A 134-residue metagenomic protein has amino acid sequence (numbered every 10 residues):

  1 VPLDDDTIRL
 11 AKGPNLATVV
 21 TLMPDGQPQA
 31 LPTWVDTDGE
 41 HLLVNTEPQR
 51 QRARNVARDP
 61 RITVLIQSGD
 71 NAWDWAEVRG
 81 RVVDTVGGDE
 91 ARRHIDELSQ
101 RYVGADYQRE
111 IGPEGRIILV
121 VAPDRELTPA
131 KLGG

Functional and structural regions predicted by a protein language model:
V1-L16: Extreme N-terminal tail/first-helix region
V1-P2, D74-G134: Charged, gly/pro-rich active-site loop segments
P2-D5, Q29, E47-Q51, D89 (+1 more regions): Residues at secondary-structure transition points
T7, Q49-N55, V78, E90-I95: Amphipathic alpha-helical interface surfaces
I8, D38, G133-G134: Charge-dense, helix-prone N-terminal extensions
R9-K12, A57-R58, G112: Alpha-helix boundary recognition
P14-P48, R54-V56, T63-I66, W75-V78: Short beta-strand segments
G69-N71: AMP-binding (ANL) adenylation modules
